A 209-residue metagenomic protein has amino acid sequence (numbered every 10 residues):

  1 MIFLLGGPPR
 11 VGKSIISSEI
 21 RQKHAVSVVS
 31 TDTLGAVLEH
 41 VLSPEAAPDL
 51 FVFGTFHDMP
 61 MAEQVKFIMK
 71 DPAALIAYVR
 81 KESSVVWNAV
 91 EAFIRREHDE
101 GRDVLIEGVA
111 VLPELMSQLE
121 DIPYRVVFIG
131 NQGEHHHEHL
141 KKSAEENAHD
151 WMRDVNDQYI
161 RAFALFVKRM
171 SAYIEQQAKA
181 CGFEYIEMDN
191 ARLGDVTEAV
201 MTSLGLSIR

Functional and structural regions predicted by a protein language model:
L5: Hydrophobic anchor at the beta1->P-loop junction of P-loop NTPases
P9: The conserved Walker
G12: Conserved glycine(s) of the Walker
I16, I20: Hydrophobic positions on the alpha1 helix immediately C-terminal to the Walker A/P-loop
R21-T31: Post-Walker A helix-loop "phosphate-sensing" segment adjacent to the P-loop in P-loop NTPases
S27, H40-R102: Conserved nucleotide-sensing/catalytic segment adjacent to the nucleotide-binding pocket in NTP-handling enzymes
P123-M170: A glycine- and Lys/Arg-enriched "phosphate-lid" helix/loop adjacent to the NTP-binding pocket of small-molecule kinases
R169-R209: NTP-dependent small-molecule kinase module
